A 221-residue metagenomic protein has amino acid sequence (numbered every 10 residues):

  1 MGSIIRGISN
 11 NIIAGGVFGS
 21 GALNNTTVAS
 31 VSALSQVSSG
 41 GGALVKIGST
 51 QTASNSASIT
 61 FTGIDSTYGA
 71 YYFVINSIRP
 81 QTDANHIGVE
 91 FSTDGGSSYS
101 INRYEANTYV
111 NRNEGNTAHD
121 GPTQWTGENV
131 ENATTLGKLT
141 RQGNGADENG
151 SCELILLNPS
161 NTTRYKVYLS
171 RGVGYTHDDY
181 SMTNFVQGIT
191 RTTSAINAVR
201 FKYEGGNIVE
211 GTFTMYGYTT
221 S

Functional and structural regions predicted by a protein language model:
G2-S221: Surface-exposed molecular-recognition determinants
